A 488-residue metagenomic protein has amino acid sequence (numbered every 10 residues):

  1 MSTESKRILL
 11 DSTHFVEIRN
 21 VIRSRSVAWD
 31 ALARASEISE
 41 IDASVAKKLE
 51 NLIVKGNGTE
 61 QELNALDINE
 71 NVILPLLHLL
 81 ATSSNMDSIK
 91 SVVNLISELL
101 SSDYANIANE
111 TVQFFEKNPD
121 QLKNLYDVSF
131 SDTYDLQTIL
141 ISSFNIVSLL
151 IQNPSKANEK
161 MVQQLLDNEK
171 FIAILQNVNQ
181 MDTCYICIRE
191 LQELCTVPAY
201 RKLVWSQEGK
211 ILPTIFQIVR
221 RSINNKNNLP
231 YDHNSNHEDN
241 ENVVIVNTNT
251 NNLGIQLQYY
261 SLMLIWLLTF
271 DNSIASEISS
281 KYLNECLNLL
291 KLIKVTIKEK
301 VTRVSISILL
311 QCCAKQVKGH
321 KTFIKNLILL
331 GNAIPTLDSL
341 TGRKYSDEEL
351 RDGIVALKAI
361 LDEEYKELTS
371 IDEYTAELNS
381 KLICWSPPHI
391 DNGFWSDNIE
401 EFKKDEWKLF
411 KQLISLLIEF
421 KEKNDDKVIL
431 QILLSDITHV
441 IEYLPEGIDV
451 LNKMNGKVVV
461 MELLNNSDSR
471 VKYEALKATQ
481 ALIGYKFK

Functional and structural regions predicted by a protein language model:
M1-S88, S101, G353-K421: N-terminal "cap/leader" segments of large eukaryotic alpha-helical scaffolds
S2-I18, Q164, R201, V246-N247 (+7 more regions): Long, compositionally biased, phosphorylation-prone intrinsically disordered terminal regions that serve as flexible
L10-V16, D67-I73, N109-L125, M161-A173 (+5 more regions): Alpha-helical scaffold repeats of the Armadillo/HEAT/TPR superfamily
E17-I18, G58-A65, H78, S102-Q113 (+12 more regions): Alpha-solenoid ARM/HEAT helical repeat scaffolds used for protein-protein interactions
E37-K48, S84-L100, T133-Q152, N177-T196 (+9 more regions): Alpha-helical solenoid repeats of the armadillo/HEAT superfamily in eukaryotic scaffolding/adaptor proteins
K55-T183: Alpha-solenoid helical-repeat scaffolds
L80-A81, S129, T133, L175 (+8 more regions): A conserved position within tetratricopeptide repeats
Y260, L264, F270-T336, E400-K457 (+1 more regions): Structured C-terminal portions of repeat-based eukaryotic scaffold domains
